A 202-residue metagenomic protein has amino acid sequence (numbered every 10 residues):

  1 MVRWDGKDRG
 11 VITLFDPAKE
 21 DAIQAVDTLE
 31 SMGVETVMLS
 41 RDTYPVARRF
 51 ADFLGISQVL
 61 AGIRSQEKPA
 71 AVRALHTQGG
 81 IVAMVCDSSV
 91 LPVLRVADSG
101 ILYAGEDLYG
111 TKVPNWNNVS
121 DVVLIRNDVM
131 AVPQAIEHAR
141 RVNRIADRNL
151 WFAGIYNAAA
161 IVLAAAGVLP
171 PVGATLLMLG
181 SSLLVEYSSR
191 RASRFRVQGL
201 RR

Functional and structural regions predicted by a protein language model:
V2-R148, Y156: Conserved ATP-binding TGD loop and adjacent catalytic N/P-domain core of P-type ATPases
V113-N115, V119-R202: Membrane-embedded transport module
